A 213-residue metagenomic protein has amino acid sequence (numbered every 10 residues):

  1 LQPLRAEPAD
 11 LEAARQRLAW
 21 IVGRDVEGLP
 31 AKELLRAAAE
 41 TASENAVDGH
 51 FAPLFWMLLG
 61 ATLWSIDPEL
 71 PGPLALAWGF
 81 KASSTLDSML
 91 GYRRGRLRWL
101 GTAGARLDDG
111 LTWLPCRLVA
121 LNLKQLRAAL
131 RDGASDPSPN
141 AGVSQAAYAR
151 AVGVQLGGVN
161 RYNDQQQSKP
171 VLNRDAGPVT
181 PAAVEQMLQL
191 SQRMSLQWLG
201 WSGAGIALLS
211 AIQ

Functional and structural regions predicted by a protein language model:
L1-L86, G91-Q213: Hydrophobic alpha-helical transmembrane segments
